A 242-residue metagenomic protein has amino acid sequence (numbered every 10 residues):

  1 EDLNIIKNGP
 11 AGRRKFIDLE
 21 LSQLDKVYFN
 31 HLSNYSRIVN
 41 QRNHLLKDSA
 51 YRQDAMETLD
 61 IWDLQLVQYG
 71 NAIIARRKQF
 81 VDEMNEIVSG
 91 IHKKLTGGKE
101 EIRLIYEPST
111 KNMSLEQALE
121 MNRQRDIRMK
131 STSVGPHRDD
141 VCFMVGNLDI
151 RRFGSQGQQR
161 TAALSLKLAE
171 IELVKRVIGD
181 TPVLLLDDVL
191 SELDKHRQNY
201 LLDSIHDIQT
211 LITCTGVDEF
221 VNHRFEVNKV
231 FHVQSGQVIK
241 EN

Functional and structural regions predicted by a protein language model:
E1-L45: Extended, charged alpha-helical "arm/stalk" segments used for dimerization and assembly in large NTPase-driven machines
R13, Q158-R160, K229: Activation loop
L19-K26, H44, D48-R52, Q68 (+1 more regions): General structural signal for alpha-helix termini and helix-helix connectors
F29-S33, E57, E226: Extended, charged coiled-coil helical stalks used as long, distance-spanning scaffolds in large assemblies
R52-V183, E192-H196, Y200-D203, Q209 (+2 more regions): Conserved NTPase motor "head" modules and their coupling/switch loops across ABC/AAA+ ATPases, GTPases, and GHKL ATPases
D187-V189: Walker B catalytic acidic pair
T210, V230-H232: Conserved beta-strand scaffold positions in the cores of enzyme catalytic domains, especially in NTP/NDP-utilizing
C214: Short beta-strand/turn micro-motifs composed of small residues that flank or help shape donor/cofactor-binding pockets
